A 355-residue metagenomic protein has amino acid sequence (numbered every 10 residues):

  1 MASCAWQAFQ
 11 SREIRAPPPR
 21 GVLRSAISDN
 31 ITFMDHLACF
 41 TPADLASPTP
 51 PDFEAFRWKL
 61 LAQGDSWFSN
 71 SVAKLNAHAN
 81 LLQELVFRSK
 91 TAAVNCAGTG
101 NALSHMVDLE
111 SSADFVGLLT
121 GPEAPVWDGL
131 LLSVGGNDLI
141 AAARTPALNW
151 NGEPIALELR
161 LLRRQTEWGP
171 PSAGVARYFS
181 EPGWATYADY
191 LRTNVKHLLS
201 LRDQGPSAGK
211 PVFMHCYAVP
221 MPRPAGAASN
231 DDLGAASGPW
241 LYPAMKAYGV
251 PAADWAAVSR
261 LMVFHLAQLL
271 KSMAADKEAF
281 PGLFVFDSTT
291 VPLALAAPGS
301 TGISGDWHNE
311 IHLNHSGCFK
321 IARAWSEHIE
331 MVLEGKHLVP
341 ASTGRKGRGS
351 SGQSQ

Functional and structural regions predicted by a protein language model:
R24-T99: Serine-esterase "nucleophile elbow" of acetyl-processing enzymes
A46-D52, D108-L130, V195-G209, S272-A275: Short amphipathic alpha-helices and their capping/turn segments at secondary-structure boundaries
S69-S71, L103-S104, D138-A142, P220-G226 (+1 more regions): Short catalytic/ligand-binding loop motif for oxyanion handling, primarily in non-cytosolic enzymes, centered on
L75-N80, D108-L118, S180-S200, W255-S272: Well-ordered, non-membrane alpha-helical segments in soluble/globular domains
S112-T186, A218-A228: Oxyanion-hole/transition-state-stabilizing segment in secreted/luminal serine hydrolases and related acyltransferases
A185-P239: Hydrophobic, aromatic-enriched interface-forming segments
P224-F284, C318: Substrate-gating cap/lid alpha-helix
S304-S354: Histidine-centered active-site loop/cap adjacent to the catalytic His in serine esterases/O-acetyl transfer systems
